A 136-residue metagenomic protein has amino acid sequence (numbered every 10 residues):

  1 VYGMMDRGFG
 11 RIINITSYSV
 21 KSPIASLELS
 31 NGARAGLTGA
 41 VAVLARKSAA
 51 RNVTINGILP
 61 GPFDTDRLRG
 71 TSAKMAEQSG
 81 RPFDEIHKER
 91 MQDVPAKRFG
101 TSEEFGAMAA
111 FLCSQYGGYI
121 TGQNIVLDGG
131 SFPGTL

Functional and structural regions predicted by a protein language model:
M5-D6, R11-L37, V41-A50, P62-F63: Catalytic loop of short-chain dehydrogenase/reductase
K21, P60-G70, K74-A76: Short, flexible catalytic-loop segment of classical short-chain dehydrogenase/reductase
S22, A110, T121-L136: Short C-terminal tail/terminal secondary-structure segment of NAD(P)H-dependent dehydrogenase/reductase domains
V41-A42, G106-A109, C113: Short-chain dehydrogenase/reductase
A49, T54, I120-G122: Short, small/polar-rich loop/turn modules that mediate ligand/substrate recognition or access, typified
T54-D64, C113, V126-D128: Conserved SDR Rossmann-fold cofactor-binding beta-strand/turn motif
R69-D93: A short C-terminal helix-loop "cap" of Rossmann-like NAD(P)-dependent dehydrogenase/epimerase domains
S79-F83, V94-F105, Y116: A conserved structural motif in NAD(P)-dependent oxidoreductases
